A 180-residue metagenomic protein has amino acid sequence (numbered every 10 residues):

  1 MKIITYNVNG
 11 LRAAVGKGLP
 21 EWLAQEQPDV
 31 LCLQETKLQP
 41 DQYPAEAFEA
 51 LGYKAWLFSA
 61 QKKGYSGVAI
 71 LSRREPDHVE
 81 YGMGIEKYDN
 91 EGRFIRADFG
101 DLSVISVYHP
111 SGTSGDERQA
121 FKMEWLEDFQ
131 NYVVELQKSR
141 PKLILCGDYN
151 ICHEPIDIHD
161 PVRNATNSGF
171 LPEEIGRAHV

Functional and structural regions predicted by a protein language model:
M1-G16, E21-E26, P40-W56: Internal alpha/beta domain cores that form substrate/cofactor-binding pockets in large enzymes and binding proteins
M1-N9, D101-T113, C146: Active-site-proximal beta-strand elements of phosphoester/diester hydrolases
N7, L23-D41, V104, V133-P155: Active-site beta-strand/loop signature of hydrolases that rely on acidic residues for catalysis
R12, P40-Q42, Y65, T113-D116 (+1 more regions): Short catalytic/ligand-binding loop motif for oxyanion handling, primarily in non-cytosolic enzymes, centered on
T36-Q39, P44-G112: Structured beta-strand-rich core segments of catalytic domains in phosphoester-bond hydrolases
L51-K54, W125-R177: Metal-dependent phosphoesterases centered on the DNase I-like endonuclease/exonuclease/phosphatase
G84-I85, P110-L126, V162-N167: Surface-exposed cleft-lining segments at the edges of enzyme active sites
